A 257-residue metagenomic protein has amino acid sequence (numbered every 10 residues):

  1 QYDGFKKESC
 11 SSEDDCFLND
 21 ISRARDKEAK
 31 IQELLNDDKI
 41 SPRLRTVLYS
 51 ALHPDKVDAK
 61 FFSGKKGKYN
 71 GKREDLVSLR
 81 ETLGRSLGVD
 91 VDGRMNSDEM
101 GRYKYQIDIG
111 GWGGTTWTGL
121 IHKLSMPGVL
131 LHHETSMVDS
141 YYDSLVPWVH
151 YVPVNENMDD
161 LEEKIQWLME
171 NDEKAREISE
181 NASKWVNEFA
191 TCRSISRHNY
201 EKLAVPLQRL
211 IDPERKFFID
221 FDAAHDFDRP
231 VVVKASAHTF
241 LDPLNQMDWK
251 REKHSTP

Functional and structural regions predicted by a protein language model:
Q1-I165: Active-site-proximal segments of catalytic enzyme domains that coordinate small-molecule cofactors or metal ions
R94-P243, W249-H254: Catalytic binding pocket for nucleotide-activated donors in carbohydrate/polymer assembly enzymes
